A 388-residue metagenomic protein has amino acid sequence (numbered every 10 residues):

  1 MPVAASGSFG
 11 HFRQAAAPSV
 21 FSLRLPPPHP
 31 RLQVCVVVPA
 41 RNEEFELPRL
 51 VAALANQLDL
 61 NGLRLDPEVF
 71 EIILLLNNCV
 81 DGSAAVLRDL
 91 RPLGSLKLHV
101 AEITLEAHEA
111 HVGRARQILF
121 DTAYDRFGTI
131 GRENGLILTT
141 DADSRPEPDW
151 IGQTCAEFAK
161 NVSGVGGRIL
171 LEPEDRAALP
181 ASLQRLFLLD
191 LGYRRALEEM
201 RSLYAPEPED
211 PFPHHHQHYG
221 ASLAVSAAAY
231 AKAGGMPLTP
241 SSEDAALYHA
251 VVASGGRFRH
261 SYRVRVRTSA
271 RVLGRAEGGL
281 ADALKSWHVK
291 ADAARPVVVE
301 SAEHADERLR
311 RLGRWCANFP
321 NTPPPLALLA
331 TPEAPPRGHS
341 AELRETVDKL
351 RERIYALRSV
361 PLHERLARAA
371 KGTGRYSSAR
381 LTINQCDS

Functional and structural regions predicted by a protein language model:
E44, I73-A85, L105-A107, S144: A conserved acidic beta->alpha catalytic loop
A52-V69: Short, acidic, metal-binding catalytic loop of nucleotide-sugar glycosyltransferases
G82, G131-E157: Acidic donor-binding/catalytic loop of UDP-sugar-dependent glycosyltransferases, especially processive GT2
D149-D190: Conserved donor NDP-sugar-binding/catalytic core segment of glycosyltransferases
R185-H215: Short, flexible, basic/aromatic active-site loop/helix in glycosyltransferases
Q217-A233: Conserved nucleotide-sugar donor-binding and metal-coordinating catalytic region shared by glycosyltransferases
S241-L247, S261: Acidic donor-binding loop at a coil-to-helix junction in glycosyltransferase catalytic cores that engages
S286-S388: Terminal low-complexity segments of carbohydrate-biosynthetic enzymes
